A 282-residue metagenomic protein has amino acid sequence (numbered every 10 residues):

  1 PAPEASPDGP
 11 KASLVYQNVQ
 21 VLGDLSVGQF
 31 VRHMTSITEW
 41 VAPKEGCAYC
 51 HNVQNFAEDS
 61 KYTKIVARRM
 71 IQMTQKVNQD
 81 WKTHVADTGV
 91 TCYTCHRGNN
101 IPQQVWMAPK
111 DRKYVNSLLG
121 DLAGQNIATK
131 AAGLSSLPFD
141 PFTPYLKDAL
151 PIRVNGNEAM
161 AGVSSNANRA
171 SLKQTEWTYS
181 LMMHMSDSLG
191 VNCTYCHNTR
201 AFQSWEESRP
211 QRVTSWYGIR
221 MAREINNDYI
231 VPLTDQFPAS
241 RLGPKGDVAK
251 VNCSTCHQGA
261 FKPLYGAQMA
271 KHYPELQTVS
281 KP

Functional and structural regions predicted by a protein language model:
P1-P282: Sequence context surrounding c-type heme c attachment/ligation sites in exported
